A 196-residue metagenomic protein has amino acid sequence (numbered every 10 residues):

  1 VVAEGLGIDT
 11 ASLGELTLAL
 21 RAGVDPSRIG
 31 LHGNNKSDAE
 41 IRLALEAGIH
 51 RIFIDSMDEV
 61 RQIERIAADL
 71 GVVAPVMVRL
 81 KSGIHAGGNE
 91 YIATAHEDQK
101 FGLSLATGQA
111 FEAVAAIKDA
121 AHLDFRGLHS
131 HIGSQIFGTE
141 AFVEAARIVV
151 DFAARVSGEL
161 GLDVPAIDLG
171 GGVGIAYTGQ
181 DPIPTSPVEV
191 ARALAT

Functional and structural regions predicted by a protein language model:
V1, S12, A44, I63 (+3 more regions): Conserved, mostly hydrophobic/aromatic
V1-A3, A19-P26, L45-E46, A67-G71 (+2 more regions): Acidic (Asp/Glu)-rich catalytic clusters
V1-I49, G88: N-terminal active-site wall of soluble small-molecule enzyme domains
G7-I8, P26-G30, R51, V73-R79 (+3 more regions): Structural preference for beta-strand elements that scaffold enzyme active sites
A19, S82, A106-F125, V149-V164 (+1 more regions): Structured alpha-helical segments in the cores of large, soluble enzyme domains
E46-R51, E90-L105, G138-V143, T178-V188: Glycine-rich tight-turn/loop motif centered on a GG-T
S56-D124: Conserved anion-binding
S134-T196: C-terminal active-site-proximal or functional interface alpha/beta core segments in diverse enzymes
